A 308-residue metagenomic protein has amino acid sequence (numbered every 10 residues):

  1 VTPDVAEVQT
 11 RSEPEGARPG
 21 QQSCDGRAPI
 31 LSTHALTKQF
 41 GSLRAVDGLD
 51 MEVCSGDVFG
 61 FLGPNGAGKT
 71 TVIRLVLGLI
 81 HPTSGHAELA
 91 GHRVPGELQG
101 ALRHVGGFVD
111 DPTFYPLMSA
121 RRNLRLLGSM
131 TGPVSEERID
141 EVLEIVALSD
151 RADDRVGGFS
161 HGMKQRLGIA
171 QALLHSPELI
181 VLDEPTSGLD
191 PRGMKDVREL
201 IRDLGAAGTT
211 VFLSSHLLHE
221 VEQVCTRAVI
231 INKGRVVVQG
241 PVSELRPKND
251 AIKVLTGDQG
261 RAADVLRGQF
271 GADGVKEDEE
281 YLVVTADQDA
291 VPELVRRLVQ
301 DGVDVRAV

Functional and structural regions predicted by a protein language model:
V1-T37: ABC-family P-loop ATPase nucleotide-binding domain
T2-E13, Q269-V308: Non-catalytic connector elements of ABC transporters
A28-T33, K38-N232, V237-V238: ABC transporter nucleotide-binding domains
L117, I145, L255-T256, V284-T285 (+1 more regions): Active-site-adjacent beta-strand anchor residues
S119, P241, D287-A290: Short loop/turn segments at beta->alpha junctions
R198-T285: ABC transporter nucleotide-binding domain
